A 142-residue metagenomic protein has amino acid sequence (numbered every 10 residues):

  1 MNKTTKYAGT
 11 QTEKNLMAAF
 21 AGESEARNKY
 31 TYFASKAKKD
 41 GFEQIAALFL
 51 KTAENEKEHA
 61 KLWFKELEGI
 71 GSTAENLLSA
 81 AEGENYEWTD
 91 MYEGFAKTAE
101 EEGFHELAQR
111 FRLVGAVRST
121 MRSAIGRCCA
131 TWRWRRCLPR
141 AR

Functional and structural regions predicted by a protein language model:
M1-R142: Non-heme di-metal
